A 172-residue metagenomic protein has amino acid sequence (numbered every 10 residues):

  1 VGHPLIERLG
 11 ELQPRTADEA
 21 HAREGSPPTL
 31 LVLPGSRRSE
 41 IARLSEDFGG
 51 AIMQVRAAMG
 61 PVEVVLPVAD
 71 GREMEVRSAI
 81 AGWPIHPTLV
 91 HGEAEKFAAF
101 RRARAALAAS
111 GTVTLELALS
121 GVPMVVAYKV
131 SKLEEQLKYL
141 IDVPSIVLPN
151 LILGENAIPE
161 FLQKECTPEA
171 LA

Functional and structural regions predicted by a protein language model:
V1-A172: Nucleotide-activated sugar donor-binding and catalytic core shared by glycosyltransferases and related lipid-linked
